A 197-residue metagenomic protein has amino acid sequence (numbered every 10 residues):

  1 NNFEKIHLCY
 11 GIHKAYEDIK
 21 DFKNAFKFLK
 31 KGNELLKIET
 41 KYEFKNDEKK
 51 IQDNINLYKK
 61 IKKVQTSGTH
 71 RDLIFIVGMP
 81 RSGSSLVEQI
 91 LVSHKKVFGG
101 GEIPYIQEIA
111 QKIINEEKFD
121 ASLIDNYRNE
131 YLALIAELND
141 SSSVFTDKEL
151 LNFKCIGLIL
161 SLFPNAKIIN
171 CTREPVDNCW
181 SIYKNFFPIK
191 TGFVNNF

Functional and structural regions predicted by a protein language model:
N1-L138: Alpha-helical solenoid repeat scaffolds of the TPR/TPR-like class and their adjacent stem/linker regions that mediate
V97-G100, Y105-K118, S141-F197: PAPS-dependent sulfotransferase catalytic domain
